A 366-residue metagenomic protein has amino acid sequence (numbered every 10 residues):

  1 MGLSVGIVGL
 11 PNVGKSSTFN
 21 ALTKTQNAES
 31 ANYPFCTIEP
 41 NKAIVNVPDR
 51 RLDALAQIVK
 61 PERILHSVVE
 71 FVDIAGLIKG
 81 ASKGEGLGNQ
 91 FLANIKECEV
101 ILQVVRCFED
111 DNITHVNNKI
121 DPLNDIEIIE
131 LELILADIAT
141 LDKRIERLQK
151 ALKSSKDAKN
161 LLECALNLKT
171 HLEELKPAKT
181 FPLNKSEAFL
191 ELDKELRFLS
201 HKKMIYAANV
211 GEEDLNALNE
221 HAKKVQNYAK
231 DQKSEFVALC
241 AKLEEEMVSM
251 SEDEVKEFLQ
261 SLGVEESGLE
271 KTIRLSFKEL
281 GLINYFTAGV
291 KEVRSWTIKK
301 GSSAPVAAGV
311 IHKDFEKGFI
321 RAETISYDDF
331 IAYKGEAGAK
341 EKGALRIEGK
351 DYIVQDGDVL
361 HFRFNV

Functional and structural regions predicted by a protein language model:
M1-T114, E130, D142-K143, L148: Conserved G1/Walker A P-loop phosphate-binding module
G2-V8, V13, F19, R147-I353 (+2 more regions): C-terminal-of-GTPase-core extension/linker across diverse P-loop GTPases
L22, G84-L87, V116-K119, N219-A222 (+1 more regions): Short, glycine/charged-enriched secondary-structure capping and boundary segments
T25, R51-L52, G76-I78, R106-N112 (+5 more regions): Conserved nucleotide-binding/hydrolysis micro-motifs of P-loop NTPases
T37, Q90, L133, T140 (+3 more regions): Alpha-helical initiation/capping and key positions within long helical/coiled-coil segments
L77-S82, N118, E127-L133, L152-D157 (+1 more regions): Flexible beta-alpha connector loops of hexameric P-loop NTPases
K83-L87, I120-E127, A188: Substrate-gripping "pore-loop 1 plus following alpha2 helix"
K96, V100-Q103, F108-A136, T140-K143 (+2 more regions): Switch/coupling subdomain of P-loop NTPase systems
